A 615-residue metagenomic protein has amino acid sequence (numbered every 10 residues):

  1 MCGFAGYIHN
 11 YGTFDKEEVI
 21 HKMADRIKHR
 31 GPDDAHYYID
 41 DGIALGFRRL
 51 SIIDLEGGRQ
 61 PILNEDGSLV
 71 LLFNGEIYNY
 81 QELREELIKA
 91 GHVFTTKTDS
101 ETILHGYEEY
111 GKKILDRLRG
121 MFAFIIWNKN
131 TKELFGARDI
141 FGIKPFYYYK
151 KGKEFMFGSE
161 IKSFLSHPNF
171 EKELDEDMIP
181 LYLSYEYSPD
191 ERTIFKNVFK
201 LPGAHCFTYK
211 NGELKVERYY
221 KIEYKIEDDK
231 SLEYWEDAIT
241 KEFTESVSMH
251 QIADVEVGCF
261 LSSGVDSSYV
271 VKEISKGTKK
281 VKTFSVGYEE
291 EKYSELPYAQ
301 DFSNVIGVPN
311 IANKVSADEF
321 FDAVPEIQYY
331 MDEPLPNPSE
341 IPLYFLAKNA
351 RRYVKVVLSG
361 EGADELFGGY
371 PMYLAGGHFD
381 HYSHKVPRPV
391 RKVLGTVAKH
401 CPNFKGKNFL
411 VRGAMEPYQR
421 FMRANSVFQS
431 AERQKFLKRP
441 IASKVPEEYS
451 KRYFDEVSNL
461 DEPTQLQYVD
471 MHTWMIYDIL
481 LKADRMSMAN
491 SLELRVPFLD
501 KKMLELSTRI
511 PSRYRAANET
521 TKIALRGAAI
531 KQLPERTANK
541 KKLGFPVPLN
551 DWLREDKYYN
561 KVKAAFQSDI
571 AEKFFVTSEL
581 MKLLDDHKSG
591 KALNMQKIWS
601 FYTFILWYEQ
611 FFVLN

Functional and structural regions predicted by a protein language model:
M1-F4, V198, P202-G203, E213 (+4 more regions): Adenosyl-5′-phosphate
M1-P325, Y330-M331, L343, A347 (+3 more regions): Cysteine-centered catalytic environments shared across enzyme families
H21, Q81, E101-L104, D177 (+11 more regions): Non-catalytic, well-ordered alpha-helical scaffold segments
E133-F135, K144-P145, L165, E365-G369 (+3 more regions): Short catalytic/ligand-binding loop motif for oxyanion handling, primarily in non-cytosolic enzymes, centered on
I161, F379, H384, R526-G527: Acceptor-binding helix/loop patch of EC 2.4 sugar-transfer enzymes, predominantly nucleotide-sugar-dependent
P325-Y329, R351, Y373-A375, W552-R554: Short low-complexity, flexible loop/linker segments enriched in glycine and/or proline with clustered acidic
E333-N337: Acceptor-substrate binding/catalytic loop of class I
F345-F404, W474, L480-M503: Active-site adenylate/phosphate-handling loop in enzymes that bind or generate adenylated species
